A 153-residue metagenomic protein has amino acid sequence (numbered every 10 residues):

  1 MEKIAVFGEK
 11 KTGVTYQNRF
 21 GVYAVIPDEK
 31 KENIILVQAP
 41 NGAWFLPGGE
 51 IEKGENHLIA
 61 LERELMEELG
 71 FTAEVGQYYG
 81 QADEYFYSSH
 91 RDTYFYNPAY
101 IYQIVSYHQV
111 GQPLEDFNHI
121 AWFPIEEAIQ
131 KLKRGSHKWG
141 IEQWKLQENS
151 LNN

Functional and structural regions predicted by a protein language model:
M1-Y23: Acidic, metal-coordinating catalytic segment for phosphate/diphosphate chemistry, firing primarily on the Nudix
F20-V22, E32, P98-Y100, N118: Change "...and in nucleic-acid phosphodiester-cleaving endonucleases..." to "...and in nucleic-acid processing enzymes
E32, H108-Q112, Q130: Short helix-loop capping/hinge motifs at secondary-structure junctions, enriched in acidic/polar residues
E32-E68: Conserved Nudix-box catalytic region and its N-terminal flanking loop in Nudix hydrolases and closely related
A43-W44, P113-N153: Nudix hydrolase/Nudix homology domain
T72-Q81: A short coil-to-beta-strand element that immediately follows conserved catalytic motifs
A82-V110, A121: Active-site-adjacent beta-strand/loop module that shapes the phosphate/pyrophosphate-binding cleft
